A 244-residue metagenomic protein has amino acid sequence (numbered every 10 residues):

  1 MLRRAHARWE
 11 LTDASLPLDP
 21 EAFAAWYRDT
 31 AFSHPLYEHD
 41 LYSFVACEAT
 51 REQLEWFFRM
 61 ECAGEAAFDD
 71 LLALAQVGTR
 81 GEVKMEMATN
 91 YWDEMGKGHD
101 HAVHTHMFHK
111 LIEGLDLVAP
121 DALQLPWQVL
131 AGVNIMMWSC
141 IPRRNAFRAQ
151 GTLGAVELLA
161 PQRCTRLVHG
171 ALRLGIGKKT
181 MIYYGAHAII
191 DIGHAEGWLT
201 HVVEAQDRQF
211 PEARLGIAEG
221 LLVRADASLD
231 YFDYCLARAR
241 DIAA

Functional and structural regions predicted by a protein language model:
M1-A244: Non-heme di-metal
